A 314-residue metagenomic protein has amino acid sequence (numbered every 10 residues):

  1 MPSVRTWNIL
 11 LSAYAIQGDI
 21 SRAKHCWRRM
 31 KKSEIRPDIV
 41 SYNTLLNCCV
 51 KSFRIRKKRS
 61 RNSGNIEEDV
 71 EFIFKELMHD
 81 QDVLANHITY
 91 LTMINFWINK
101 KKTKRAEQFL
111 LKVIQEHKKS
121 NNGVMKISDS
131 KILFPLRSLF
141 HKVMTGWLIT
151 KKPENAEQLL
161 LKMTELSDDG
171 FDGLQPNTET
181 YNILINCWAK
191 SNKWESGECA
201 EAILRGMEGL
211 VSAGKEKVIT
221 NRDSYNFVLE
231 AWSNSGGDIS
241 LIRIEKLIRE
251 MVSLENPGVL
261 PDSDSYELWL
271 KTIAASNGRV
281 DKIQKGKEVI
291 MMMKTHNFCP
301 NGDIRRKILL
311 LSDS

Functional and structural regions predicted by a protein language model:
S3-N8, S12, A23, D38-N43 (+22 more regions): Pentatricopeptide repeat
N8-D19, R28-K32, N43-S63, K75-H79 (+13 more regions): Tandem alpha-helical RNA-recognition repeat domains
A23, E116-S128, S167: Repeat-mediated protein-protein interaction surfaces in helical alpha-solenoids
C26, I66-D69, I73, F109 (+7 more regions): Alpha-helical solenoid repeat scaffolds, predominantly canonical TPR units
E34, Q81-D82, H117, I132 (+6 more regions): Inter-helix linker motif
